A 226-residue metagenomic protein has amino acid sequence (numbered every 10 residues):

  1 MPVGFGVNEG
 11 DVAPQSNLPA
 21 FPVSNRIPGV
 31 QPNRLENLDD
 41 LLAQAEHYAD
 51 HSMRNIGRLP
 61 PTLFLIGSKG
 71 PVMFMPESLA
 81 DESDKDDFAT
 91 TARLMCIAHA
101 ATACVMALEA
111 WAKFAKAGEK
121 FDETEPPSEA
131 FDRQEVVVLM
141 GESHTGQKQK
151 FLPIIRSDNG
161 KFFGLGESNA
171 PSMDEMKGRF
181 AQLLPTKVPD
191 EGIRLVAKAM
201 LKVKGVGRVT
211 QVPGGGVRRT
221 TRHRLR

Functional and structural regions predicted by a protein language model:
P2-A92: N-terminal domain-onset segments
P2-F21, L41, T90-T91, M95-R226: Low-complexity intrinsically disordered segments
